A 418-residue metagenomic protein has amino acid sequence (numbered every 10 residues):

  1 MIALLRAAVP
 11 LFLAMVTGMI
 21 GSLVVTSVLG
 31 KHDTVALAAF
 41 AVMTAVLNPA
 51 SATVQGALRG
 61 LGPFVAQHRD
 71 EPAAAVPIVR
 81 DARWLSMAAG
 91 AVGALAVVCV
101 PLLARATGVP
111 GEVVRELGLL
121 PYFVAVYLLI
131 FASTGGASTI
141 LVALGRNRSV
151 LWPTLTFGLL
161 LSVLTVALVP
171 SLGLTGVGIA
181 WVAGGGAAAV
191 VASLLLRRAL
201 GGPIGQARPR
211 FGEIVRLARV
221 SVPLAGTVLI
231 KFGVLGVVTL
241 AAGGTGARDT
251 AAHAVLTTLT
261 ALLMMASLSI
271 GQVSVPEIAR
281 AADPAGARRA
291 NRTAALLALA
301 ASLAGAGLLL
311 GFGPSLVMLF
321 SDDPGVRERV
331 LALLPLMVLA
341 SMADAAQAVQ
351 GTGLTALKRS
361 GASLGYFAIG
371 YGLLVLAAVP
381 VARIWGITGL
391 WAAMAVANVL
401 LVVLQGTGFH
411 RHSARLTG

Functional and structural regions predicted by a protein language model:
M1-L11, G62-L129, L160-V222, I278-A340 (+1 more regions): Short alpha-helical transmembrane segments in multi-pass integral membrane proteins
V9-R59, Y127, V215, S221-R280 (+3 more regions): Transmembrane helix-bundle signature of multi-pass secondary active exporters and lipid flippases
L23-S27, G136-I140, S162-A167, G236 (+3 more regions): Alpha-helical transmembrane segments of multipass membrane proteins
K31-T34, A143-L144, S171, G244-A247 (+2 more regions): Helix-loop interface residues and adjacent transmembrane-helix termini in multi-pass membrane transporters, primarily
A36-A39, L119, S149, G176 (+5 more regions): Residue-level recognition of membrane-helix boundary sites in multi-pass small-molecule transporters
A39-G90, A94, T134-A143, T250-G307 (+2 more regions): Small-residue-rich hydrophobic transmembrane alpha-helices
P110, L117, L128-L155: Cytoplasmic helix-loop-helix junction between adjacent transmembrane helices in 12-TM secondary transporters
I140-A167, T175, A285-A298, G353-L376 (+1 more regions): Alpha-helical transmembrane segments of multi-pass membrane transporters/permeases
